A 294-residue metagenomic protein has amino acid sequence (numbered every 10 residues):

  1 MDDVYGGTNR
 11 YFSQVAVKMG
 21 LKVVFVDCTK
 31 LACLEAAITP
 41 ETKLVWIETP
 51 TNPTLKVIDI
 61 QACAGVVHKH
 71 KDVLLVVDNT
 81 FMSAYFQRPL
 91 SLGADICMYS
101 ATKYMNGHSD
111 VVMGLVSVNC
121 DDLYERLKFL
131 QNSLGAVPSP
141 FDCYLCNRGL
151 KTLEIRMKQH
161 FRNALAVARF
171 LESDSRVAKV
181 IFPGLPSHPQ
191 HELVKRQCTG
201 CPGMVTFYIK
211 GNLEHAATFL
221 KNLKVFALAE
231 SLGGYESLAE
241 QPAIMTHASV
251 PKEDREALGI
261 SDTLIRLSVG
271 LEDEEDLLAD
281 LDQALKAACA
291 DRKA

Functional and structural regions predicted by a protein language model:
M1-R176, I181: Conserved PLP-enzyme active-site core in the AAT-like
V4, S13-Q14, V24, P40-K43 (+2 more regions): PLP-dependent enzyme catalytic core of the Aspartate aminotransferase-like
H108, L115, A136, L150 (+4 more regions): Gly/Ser/Thr-rich helix-start
L123-Y124, L153, N212-H215, T246 (+1 more regions): Short, acidic Gly/Pro/Ser/Thr-rich loop/turn segments
A166-E172, A227-L228, E275-D276: Short amphipathic alpha-helical segments with coiled-coil-like heptad repeat character
R176-I265, V269: Conserved C-terminal alpha-helix-loop-beta "cap" of PLP-dependent enzymes that closes/shapes the active-site mouth
